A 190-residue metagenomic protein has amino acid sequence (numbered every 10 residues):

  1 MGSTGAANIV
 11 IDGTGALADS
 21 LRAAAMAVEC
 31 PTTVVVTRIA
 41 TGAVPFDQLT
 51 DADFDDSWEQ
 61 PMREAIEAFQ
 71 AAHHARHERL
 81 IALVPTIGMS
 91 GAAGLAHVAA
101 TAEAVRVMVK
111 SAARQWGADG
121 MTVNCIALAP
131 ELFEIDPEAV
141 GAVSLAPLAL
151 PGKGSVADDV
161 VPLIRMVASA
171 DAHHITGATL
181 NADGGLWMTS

Functional and structural regions predicted by a protein language model:
M1-V28: Canonical Rossmann dinucleotide-binding motif of NAD(H)/NADP(H)-dependent dehydrogenases/reductases, specifically
P45-D53, S57-E59, E64, H73 (+2 more regions): Catalytic loop of short-chain dehydrogenase/reductase
G117, T122, I175-G177: Short, small/polar-rich loop/turn modules that mediate ligand/substrate recognition or access, typified
A118, C125-L148, T189-S190: A glycine/serine/threonine-rich, flexible loop-to-helix segment that serves as the NAD(P) cofactor-binding "lid"
T122-L132, A168, N181-D183: Conserved SDR Rossmann-fold cofactor-binding beta-strand/turn motif
L148-V160: A conserved structural motif in NAD(P)-dependent oxidoreductases
D159-L163, V167: Non-catalytic, hydrophobic alpha-helical segments
R165, T176-S190: Short C-terminal tail/terminal secondary-structure segment of NAD(P)H-dependent dehydrogenase/reductase domains
